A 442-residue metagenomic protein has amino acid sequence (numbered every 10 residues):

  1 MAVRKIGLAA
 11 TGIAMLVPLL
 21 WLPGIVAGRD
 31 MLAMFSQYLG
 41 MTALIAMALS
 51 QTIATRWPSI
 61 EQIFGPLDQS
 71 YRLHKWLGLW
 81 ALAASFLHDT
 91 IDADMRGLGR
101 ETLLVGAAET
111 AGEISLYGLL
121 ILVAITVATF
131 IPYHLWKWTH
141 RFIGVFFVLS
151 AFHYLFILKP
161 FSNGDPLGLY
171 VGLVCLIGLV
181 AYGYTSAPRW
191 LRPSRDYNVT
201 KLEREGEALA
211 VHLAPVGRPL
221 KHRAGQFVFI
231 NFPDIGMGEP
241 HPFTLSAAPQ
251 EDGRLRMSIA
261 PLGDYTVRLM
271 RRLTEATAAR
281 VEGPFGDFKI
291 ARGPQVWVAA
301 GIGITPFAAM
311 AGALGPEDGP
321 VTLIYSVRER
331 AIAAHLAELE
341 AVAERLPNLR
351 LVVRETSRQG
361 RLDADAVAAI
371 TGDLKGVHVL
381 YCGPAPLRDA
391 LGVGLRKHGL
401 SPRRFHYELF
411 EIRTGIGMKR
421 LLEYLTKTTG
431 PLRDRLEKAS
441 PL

Functional and structural regions predicted by a protein language model:
M1-L87: Membrane-anchoring hydrophobic segments
K5-M15, I60, L73-A93, L98-A187 (+1 more regions): FNR/FR-type flavoprotein reductase catalytic core
I25-V26, T185-R195: Membrane-interface capping segments at transmembrane-helix boundaries
M31-A33, Y38, S50, A54-W57 (+7 more regions): Intrinsically disordered, low-complexity segments enriched in polar/charged residues with Gly/Pro, especially when
W190-T277, T322, V327-E329, E340 (+1 more regions): Ferredoxin-reductase
